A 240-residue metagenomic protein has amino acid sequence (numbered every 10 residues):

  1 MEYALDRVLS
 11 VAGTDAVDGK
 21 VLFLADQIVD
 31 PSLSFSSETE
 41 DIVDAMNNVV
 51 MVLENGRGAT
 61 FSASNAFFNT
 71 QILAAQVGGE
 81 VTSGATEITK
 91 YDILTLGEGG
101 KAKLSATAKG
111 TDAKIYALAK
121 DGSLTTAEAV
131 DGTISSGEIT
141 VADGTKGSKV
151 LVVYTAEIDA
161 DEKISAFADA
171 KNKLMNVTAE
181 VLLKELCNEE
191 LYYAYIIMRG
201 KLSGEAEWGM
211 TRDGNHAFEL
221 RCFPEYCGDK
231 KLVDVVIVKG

Functional and structural regions predicted by a protein language model:
M1-Q76, L124-D131, Y193-A217: Solvent-exposed edge beta-strands and adjacent loop segments that serve as assembly or binding interfaces
D15, N65-N69, A156-I158, V181-C187 (+2 more regions): Beta-strand elements of well-folded, non-transmembrane domains
G58, T145-K149, L174-N176: Extracellular Ig-like/FN3 beta-sandwich strand-entry sites
T60-S64, L151, T178-E180, A217-R221: Beta-strand secondary-structure signal
T70-V130, T155-L191: Extended beta-strand solenoid/passenger and fiber regions
G137-I139: Short strand-edge motifs at loop-to-beta-strand transitions and within beta-strands of extracellular beta-rich domains
V141-G144, L191-G240: Mixed-charge, glycine-accented linear interaction segment located at domain edges/termini
A142-E162: Small/polar beta-strand repeat architecture
